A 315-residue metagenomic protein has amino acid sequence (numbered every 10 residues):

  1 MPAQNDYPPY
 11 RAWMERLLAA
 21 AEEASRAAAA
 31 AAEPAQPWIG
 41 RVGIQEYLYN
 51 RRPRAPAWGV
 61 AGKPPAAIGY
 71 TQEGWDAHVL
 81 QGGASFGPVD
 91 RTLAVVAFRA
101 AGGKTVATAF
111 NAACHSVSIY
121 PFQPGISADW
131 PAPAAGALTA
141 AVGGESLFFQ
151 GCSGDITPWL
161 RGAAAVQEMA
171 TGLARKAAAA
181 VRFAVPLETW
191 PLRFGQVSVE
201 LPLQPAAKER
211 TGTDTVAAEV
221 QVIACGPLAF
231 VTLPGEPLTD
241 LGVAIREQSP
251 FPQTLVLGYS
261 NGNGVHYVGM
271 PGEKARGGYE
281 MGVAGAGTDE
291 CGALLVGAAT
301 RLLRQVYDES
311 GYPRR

Functional and structural regions predicted by a protein language model:
M1-R315: Non-catalytic substrate/cofactor recognition surfaces at enzyme active-site rims
